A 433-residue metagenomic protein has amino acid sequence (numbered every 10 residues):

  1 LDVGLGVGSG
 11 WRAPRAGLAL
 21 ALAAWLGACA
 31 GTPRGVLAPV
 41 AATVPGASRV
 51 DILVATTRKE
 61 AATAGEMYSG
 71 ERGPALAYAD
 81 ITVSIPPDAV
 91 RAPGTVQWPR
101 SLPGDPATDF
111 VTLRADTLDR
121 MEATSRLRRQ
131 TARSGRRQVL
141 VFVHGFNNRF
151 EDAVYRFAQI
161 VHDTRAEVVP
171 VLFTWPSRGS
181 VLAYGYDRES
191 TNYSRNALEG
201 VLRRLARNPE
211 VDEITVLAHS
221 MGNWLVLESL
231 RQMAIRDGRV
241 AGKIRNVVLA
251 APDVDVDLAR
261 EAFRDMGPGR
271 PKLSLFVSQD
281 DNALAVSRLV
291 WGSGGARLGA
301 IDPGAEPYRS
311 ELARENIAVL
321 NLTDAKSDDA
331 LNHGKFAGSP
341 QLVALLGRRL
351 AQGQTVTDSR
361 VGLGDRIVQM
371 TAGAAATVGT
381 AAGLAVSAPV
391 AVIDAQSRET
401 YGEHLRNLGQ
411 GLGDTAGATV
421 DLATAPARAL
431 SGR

Functional and structural regions predicted by a protein language model:
L5-L18: Bacterial N-terminal signal peptides that target proteins for export
W25-A28: C-terminal motif of bacterial Sec signal peptides marking the signal peptidase cleavage site
R34-T117, T124-R126, T131-S134, V154-A158 (+5 more regions): Lipolytic serine-hydrolase domain surface
Q138: Alpha/beta-hydrolase fold active-site loops
V141-G145, A251: The conserved beta1-alpha1 loop
R149-A153: Short substrate-entry loop that stabilizes the transition state in hydrolases
A218, G222, V226: Gly/Ala-rich beta-loop-alpha elbow adjacent to hydrolase catalytic centers
G364-R433: A hydrophobic membrane-anchoring feature enriched in long, contiguous, low-charge segments that mark signal-anchor
